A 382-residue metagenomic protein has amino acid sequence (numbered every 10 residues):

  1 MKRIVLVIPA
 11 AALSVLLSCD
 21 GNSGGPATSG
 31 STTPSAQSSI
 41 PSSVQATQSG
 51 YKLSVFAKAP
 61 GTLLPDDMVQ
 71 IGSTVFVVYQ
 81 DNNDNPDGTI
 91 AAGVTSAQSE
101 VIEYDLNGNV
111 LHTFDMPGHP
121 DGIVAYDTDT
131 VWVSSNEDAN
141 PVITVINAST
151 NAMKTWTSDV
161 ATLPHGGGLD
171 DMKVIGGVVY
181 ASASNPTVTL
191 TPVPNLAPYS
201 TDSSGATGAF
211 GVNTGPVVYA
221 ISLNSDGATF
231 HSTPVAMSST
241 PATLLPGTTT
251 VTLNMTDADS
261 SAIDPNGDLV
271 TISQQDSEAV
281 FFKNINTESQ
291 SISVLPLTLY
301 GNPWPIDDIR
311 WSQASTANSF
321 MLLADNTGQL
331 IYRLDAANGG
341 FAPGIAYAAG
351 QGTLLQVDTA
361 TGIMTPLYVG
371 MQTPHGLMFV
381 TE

Functional and structural regions predicted by a protein language model:
S14-G50: Bacterial Sec-dependent N-terminal signal peptides
S43, S54-A57, L111-M116, M153-A161 (+5 more regions): Beta-propeller fold detector
F56-D87, T95: Beta-strand-rich domains and repeat architectures in extracellular enzymes and scaffolds, especially beta-propellers
P60-G72, Q98, M116-T130, A161-P186 (+7 more regions): Beta-rich, blade/repeat-based domains predominating in secreted/periplasmic proteins but also intracellular
V78-S96, S182-N213, F281: Short, conserved, GDST-rich strand-edge loop motifs in beta-rich repeat architectures
Q80-N83, S135-D138, A183-T187, N213 (+4 more regions): Short loop/turn segments immediately following the C-termini of beta-strands
G88-G93, S99-I102, P141-T144, P216-Y219 (+3 more regions): A short loop-to-beta-strand structural motif that recurs across blades of beta-propeller domains
Y104-N109, I146-N151, S222-G227, K283-E288 (+2 more regions): Short loop/turn segments that connect beta-strands within beta-propeller blades
